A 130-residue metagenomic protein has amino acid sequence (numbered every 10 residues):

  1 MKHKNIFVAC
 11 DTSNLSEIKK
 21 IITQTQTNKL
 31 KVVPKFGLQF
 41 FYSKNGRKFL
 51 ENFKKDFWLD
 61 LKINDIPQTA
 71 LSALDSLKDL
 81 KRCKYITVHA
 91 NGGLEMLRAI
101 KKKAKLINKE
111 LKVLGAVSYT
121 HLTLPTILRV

Functional and structural regions predicted by a protein language model:
M1-Y85, A90-G93: Conserved N-terminal beta1-alpha1 strand-loop-helix module at the mouth
I21, I100, T120: Aromatic/hydrophobic pocket-lining residues that form π-stacking "cages" and hydrophobic walls in ligand
K55, N108-L111: A short helix->loop->beta-strand "cap" motif at the edges of active sites that frequently abuts
K78, E95-L97, K112: Catalytic cores and adjacent flexible loops of soluble metabolic enzymes that perform enolate/carbanion chemistry on
M96-N108: Short amphipathic alpha-helices and their capping/turn segments at secondary-structure boundaries
K112-S118: Non-cysteine beta-strand/loop elements that form the S-adenosyl-L-methionine
T120-T126: Conserved small/polar residues in nucleotide/adenosyl-binding loops
L128-V130: N-terminal low-complexity segments that are often proline-rich with Ser/Thr-Pro
